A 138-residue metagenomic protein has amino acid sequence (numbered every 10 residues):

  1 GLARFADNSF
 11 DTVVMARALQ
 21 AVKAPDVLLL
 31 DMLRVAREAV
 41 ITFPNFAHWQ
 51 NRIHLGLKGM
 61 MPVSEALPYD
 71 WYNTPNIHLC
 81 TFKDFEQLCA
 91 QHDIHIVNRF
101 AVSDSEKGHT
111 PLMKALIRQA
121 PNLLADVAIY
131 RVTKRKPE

Functional and structural regions predicted by a protein language model:
G1, Q20, F46-H48: Short, catalytically relevant binding-site loops at active-site mouths
G1-D7, K23: Short conserved loop adjoining the S-adenosyl-L-methionine
A3-R4, D11, L57-M61: Short, flexible segments with low predicted structural confidence
A6-N8, L123-L124: Flexible, charged surface loops at secondary-structure boundaries
N8-S9, V35: Alpha-helix C-terminal capping/helix-to-coil transition sites in glycosyltransferase folds
D11-A24, F43-P44: A short SAM/SAH-binding and catalytic strip from SAM-dependent methyltransferases
V27-D31, E38-P137: S-adenosyl-L-methionine-dependent methyltransferase catalytic module, highlighting the catalytic core
